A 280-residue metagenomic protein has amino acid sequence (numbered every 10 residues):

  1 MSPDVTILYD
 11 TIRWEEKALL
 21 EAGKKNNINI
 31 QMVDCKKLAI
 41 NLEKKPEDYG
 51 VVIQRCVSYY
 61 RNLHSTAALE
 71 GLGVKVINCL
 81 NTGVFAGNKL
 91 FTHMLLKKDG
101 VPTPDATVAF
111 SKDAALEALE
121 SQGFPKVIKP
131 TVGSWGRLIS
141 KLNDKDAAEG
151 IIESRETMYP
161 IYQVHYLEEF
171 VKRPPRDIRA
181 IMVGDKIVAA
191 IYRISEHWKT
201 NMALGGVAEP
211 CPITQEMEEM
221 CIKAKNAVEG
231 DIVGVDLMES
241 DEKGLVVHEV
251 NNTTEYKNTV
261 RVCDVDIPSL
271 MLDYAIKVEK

Functional and structural regions predicted by a protein language model:
M1-T82, F91: ATP-binding N-terminal substructure of ATP-dependent carboxylate-amine bond-forming enzymes
S2, Y9, K45, E70-G73 (+5 more regions): Active-site nucleotide/adenylate-binding loops and adjacent lid/helix of ATP-dependent enzymes
P3, P104, R137, R176-I178 (+3 more regions): Change "...and in nucleic-acid phosphodiester-cleaving endonucleases..." to "...and in nucleic-acid processing enzymes
V57-Y59, V132-G133, T253: Short glycine-rich anion-binding loops that position phosphate/pyrophosphate groups of nucleotides and phosphorylated
K126, Y166, V188-A189, V233 (+1 more regions): Protein kinase-like catalytic core scaffold
S140-V228: Phosphate-binding site of ATP-dependent enzymes
K199-V247, P268-K280: A long amphipathic alpha-helix within ATP-dependent nucleotide-binding catalytic cores
N251-D264: Glycine-rich phosphate/pyrophosphate-binding beta-alpha loops
